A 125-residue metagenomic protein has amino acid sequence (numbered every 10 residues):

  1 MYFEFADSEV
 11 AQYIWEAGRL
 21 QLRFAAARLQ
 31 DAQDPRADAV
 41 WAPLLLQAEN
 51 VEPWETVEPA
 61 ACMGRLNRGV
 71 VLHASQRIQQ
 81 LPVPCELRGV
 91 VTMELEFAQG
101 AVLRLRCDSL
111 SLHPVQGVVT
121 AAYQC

Functional and structural regions predicted by a protein language model:
M1-C125: Surface-exposed, interaction-prone regions used to assemble/regulate multi-protein complexes
